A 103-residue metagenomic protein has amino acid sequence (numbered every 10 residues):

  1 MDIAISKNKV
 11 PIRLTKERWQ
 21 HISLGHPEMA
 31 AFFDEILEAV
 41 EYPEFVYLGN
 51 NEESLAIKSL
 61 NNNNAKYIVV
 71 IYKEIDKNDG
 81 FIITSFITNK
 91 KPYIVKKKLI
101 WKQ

Functional and structural regions predicted by a protein language model:
M1-Q103: Ribonuclease/tRNase effector modules and their secretory precursors
